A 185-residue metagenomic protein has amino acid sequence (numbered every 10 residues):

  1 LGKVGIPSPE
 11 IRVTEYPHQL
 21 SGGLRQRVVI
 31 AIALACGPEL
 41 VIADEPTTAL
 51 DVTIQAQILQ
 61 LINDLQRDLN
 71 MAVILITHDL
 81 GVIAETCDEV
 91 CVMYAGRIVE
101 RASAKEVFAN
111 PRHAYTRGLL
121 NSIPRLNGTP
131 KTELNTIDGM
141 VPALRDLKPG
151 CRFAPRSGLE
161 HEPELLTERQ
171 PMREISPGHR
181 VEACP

Functional and structural regions predicted by a protein language model:
L1-I11, E39, L120-N121: Conserved ABC ATPase "signature" region
I11-Y16, T132: Interfacial catalytic loop of ABC nucleotide-binding domains
E15-L20, L24: Conserved ABC ATPase signature
Q19, V29, G81-E85: Short switch/coupling loops within ABC ATPase nucleotide-binding domains
G37-P38, I42-P46, L50-T132: P-loop NTP-binding/switch modules centered on Walker-like glycine-rich loops
S103-P185: Charged, flexible cofactor/metal-binding loops and thiol motifs
